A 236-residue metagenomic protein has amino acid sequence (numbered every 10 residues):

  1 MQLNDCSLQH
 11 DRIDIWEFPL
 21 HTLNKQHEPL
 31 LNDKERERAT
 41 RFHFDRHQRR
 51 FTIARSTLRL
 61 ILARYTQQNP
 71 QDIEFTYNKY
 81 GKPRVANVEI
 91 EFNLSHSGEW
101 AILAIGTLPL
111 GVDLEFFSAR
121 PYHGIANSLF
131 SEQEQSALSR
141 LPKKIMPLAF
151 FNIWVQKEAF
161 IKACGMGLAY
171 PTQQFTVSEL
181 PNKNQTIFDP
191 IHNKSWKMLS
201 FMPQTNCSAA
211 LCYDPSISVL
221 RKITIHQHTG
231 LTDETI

Functional and structural regions predicted by a protein language model:
M1-I236: Core catalytic alpha/beta fold that binds nucleotide/phospho-ligands
